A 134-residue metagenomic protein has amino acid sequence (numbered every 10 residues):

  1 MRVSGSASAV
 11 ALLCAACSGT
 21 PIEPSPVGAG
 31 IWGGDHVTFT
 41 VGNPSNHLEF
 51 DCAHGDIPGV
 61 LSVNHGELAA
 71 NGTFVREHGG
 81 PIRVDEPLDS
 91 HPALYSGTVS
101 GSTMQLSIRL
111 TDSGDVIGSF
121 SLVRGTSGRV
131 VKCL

Functional and structural regions predicted by a protein language model:
M1-S8: Bacterial N-terminal signal peptides that target proteins for export
L13-A16: C-terminal motif of bacterial Sec signal peptides marking the signal peptidase cleavage site
G19, G55-E67, T103-L134: Edge beta-strand at a domain terminus
P21-T40, R129-L134: Tryptophan-anchored aromatic micro-motifs
G34, G55-P58, S90-L94, V116: Short, surface-exposed coil-to-beta transition loops
D35-R76: N-terminal glycine/threonine-rich, aromatic-flanked beta-hairpin/loop signature
V37-N43, P92-V99: Broad, structure-driven detector of short, well-ordered beta-strand segments within folded domains
A70-T98: An anionic, turn-rich surface loop/hairpin at beta-sheet edges that serves as a generic interaction/coordination patch
